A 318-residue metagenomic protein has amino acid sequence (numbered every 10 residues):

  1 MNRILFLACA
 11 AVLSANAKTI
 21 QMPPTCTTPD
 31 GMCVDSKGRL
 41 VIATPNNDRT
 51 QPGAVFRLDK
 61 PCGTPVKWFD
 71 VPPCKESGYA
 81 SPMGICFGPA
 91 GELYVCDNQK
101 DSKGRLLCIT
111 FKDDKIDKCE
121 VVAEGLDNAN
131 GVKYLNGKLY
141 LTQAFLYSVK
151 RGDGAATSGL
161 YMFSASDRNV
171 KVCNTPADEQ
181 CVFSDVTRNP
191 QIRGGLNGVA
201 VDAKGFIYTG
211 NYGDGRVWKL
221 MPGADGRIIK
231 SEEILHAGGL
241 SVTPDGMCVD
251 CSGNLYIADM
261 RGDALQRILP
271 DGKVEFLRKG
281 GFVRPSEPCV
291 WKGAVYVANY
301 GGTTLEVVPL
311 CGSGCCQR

Functional and structural regions predicted by a protein language model:
N16-C26: A short helix->beta-strand "capping" segment at the edge of beta-propeller domains
I20-Q21, P65-P72, D117-E124, K171-D185 (+3 more regions): Beta-propeller fold detector
P24-R39, A43, Q51-P52, P73-L93 (+6 more regions): Beta-rich, blade/repeat-based domains predominating in secreted/periplasmic proteins but also intracellular
I42-V66: Beta-propeller domains
P45-N47, N98-K100, A144-Y147, A165 (+4 more regions): Short loop/turn segments immediately following the C-termini of beta-strands
P52-R57, R105-C108, S158-Y161, R216-W218 (+2 more regions): A short loop-to-beta-strand structural motif that recurs across blades of beta-propeller domains
D59-G63, T110-K115, S164-R168, M221-G226 (+2 more regions): Short loop/turn segments that connect beta-strands within beta-propeller blades
T209-L220, H236-I268: Loop/turn-rich, solvent-exposed surfaces of beta-rich toroidal or solenoidal domains
